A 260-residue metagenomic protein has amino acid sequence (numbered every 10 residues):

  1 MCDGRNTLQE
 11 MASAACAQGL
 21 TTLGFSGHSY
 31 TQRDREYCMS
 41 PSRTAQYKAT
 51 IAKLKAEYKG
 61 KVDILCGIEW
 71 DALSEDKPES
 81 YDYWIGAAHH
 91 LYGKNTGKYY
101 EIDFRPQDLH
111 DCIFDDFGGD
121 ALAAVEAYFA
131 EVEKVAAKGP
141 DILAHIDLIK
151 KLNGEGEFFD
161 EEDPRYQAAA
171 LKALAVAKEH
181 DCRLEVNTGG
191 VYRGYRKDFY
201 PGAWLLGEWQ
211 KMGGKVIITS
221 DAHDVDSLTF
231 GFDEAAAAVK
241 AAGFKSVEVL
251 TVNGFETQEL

Functional and structural regions predicted by a protein language model:
M1-A72, K150-P164, T188, Y192 (+4 more regions): An N-terminally biased module of ancient metal coordination in phosphate/nucleic-acid-related enzymes
A15, I51, W84, H145 (+3 more regions): Conserved, mostly hydrophobic/aromatic
C16, A136-A137, Q210, K240: Non-catalytic positions within long, well-ordered alpha-helices that form the structural scaffold/packing of enzyme
Y37, P41-E179: Extended substrate/RNA-proximal surfaces in nucleic-acid metabolism proteins
L73-E79, E155-E157, Y195-E208, F232: Distinct, well-ordered alpha-helical segments
D198, G202-L260: Long, positively charged, glycine-interspersed low-complexity recognition regions
